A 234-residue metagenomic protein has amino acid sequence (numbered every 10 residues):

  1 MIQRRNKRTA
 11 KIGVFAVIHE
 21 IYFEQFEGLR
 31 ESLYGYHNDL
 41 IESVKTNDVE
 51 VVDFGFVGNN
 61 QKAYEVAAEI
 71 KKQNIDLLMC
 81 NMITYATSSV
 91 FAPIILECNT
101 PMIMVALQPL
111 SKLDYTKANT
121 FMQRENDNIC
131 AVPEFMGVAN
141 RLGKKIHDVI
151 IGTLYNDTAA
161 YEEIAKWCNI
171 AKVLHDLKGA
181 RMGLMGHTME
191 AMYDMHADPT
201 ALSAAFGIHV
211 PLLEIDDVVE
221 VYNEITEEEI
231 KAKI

Functional and structural regions predicted by a protein language model:
M1-H175, G179-I234: Metallocofactor- and cofactor-centric catalytic cores in central/energy metabolism, strongly enriched
